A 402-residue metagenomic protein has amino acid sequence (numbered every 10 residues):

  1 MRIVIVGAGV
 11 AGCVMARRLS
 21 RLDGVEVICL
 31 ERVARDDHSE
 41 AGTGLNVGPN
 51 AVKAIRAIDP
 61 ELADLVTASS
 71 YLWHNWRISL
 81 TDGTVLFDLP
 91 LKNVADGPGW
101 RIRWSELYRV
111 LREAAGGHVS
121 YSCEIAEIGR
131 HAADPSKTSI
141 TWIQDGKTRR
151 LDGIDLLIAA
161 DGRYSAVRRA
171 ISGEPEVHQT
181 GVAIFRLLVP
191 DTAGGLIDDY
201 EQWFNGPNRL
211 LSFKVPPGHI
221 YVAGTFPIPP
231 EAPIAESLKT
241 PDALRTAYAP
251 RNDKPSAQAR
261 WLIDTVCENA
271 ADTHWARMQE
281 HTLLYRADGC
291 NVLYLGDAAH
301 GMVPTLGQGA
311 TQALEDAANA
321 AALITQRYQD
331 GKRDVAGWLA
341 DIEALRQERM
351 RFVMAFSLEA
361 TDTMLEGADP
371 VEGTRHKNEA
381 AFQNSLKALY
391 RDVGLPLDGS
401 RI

Functional and structural regions predicted by a protein language model:
M1-A11: Beta1/beta-strand and adjacent pyrophosphate-binding region of the FAD-binding site in flavoprotein oxidoreductases
M1-I3, S20, G48-T192, L238-R245 (+1 more regions): Conserved N-terminal helical subregion
A11, R35, Y164: Conserved Rossmann-like nucleotide-cofactor binding loop
S20-A41: Glycine-rich FAD pyrophosphate-binding loop
A34-A54: Conserved N-terminal glycine-rich FAD pyrophosphate-binding loop of Rossmann-like flavoproteins
R77, L306-G307, A322-I402: C-terminal helical "tail/cap" subdomain of flavin- and related membrane-associated enzymes
F87-P90, A95-Y108, Q144-R149, P190-W275: Conserved FAD/dinucleotide-binding core of flavoprotein oxidoreductases
A276-L295: FAD-binding beta-loop-beta segment adjacent to the flavin cofactor pocket
